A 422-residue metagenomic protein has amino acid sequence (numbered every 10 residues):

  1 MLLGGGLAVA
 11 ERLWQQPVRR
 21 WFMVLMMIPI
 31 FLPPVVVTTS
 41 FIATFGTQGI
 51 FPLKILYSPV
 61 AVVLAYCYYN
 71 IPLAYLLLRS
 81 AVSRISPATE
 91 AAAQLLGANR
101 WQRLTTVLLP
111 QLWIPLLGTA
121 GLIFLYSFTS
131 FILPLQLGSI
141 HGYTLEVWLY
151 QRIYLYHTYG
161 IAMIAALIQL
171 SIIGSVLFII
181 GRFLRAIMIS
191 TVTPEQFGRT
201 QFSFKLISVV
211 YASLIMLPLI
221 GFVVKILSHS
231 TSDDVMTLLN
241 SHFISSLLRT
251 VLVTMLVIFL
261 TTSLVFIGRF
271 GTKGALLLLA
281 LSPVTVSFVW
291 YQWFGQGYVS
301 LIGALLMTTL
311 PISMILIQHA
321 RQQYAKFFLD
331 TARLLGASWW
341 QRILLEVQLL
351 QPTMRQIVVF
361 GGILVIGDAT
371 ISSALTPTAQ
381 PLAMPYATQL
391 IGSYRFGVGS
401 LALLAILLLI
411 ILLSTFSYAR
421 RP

Functional and structural regions predicted by a protein language model:
M1-S83, Q111-G138, I164-G181, Q201-S228 (+6 more regions): Membrane-water interface segments at the C-terminal ends of transmembrane alpha-helices in multi-pass inner-membrane
I28, A91-Q94, A162, H319 (+2 more regions): Short hydrophobic faces within alpha-helices
L53-I55, W148-I161, V235-S245, Q389-Y394: Membrane-interface segments at the starts/ends of alpha-helical transmembrane spans
I85-T89, E195, Y324-F328: Short glycine/proline-centered loop/turn elements that form peptide/ligand docking sites
P87, Q102, I140-E146, S175-S203 (+1 more regions): Feature of multi-pass inner-membrane transport and sensor proteins that recognizes transmembrane helices together
L95, Y418-P422: Short, charged juxtamembrane terminal tails flanking transmembrane helices
L96-A98, P110, L335-A337: Glycine/proline-centered hinge or cleavage motifs at structural transition points of membrane proteins
I132-H157, A369-F396: Glycine-rich helix-loop "coupling/hinge" segments at transmembrane-helix boundaries in multipass transporters
